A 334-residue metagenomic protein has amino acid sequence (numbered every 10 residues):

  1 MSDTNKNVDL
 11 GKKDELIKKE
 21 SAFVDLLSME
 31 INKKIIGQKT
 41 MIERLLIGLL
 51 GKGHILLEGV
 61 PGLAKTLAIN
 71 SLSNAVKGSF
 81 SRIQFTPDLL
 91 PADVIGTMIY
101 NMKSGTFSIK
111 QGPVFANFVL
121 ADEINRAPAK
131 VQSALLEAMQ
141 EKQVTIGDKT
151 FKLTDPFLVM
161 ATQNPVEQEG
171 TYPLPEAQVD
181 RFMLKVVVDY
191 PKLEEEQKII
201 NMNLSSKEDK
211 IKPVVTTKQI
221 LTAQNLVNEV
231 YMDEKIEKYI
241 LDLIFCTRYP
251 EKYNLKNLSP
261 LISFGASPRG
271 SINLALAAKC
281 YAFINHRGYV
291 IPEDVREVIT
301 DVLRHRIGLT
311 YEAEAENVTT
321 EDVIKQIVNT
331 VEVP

Functional and structural regions predicted by a protein language model:
S2-K13, K252-P334: C-terminal engagement/docking regions of AAA+ P-loop ATPases
K13-S21, K34-I35, T171, K185-N257 (+4 more regions): Conserved C-terminal "switch" segment of AAA+ ATPases
I17-L63, F245: Pre-Walker A (pre-P-loop) alpha-helix and adjacent loop at the N terminus of AAA/AAA+ ATPase modules, a conserved
R44-I47, Y100-L120: Conserved alpha-helical scaffold flanking the Walker A/P-loop in AAA+ ATPase domains
L49-T86: Walker A/P-loop
V60, V94, T162: P-loop (Walker A) phosphate-binding loop of NTP-binding proteins
S108-N117, I146-Q163, L174-M183: AAA+/SF3 P-loop NTPase mechanochemical coupling elements
P113-Q140, T154, E169-Q178, Y190-K198: Conserved AAA+/SF3 P-loop NTPase catalytic/coupling segment centered on the Walker-B
